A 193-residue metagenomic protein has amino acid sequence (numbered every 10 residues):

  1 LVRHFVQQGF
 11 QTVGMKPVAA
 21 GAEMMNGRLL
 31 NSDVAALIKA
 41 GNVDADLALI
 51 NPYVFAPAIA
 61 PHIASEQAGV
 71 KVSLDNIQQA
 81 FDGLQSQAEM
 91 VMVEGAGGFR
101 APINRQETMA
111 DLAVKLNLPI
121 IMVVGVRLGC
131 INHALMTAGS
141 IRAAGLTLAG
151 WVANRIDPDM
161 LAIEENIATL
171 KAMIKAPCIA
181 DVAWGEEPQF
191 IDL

Functional and structural regions predicted by a protein language model:
V2-K71, D75, A80-G83: N-terminal phosphate/diphosphate-binding loop that engages ATP/GTP or pyrophosphate donors across diverse enzyme folds
R3-Q8, I38, E165-A172, G185-P188: Short, basic phosphate-binding NTP loop
A19-A22, R127, I156, E186: Short, glycine/serine-rich, charged loops/turns that create anion-binding and catalytic segments at active sites
M25-N26, P61-S65, P102-N104, H133 (+2 more regions): Short, well-ordered secondary-structure micro-motifs
I50-Y53, G95, D181-W184: Conserved beta-strand termini and adjacent loop/short-helix elements that scaffold enzyme active sites in alpha/beta
I59, A172-F190: Beta-strand-loop-alpha "switch" segments that mediate conformational coupling across diverse proteins
L74, Q78, P188-L193: Short, amphipathic alpha-helical "lid/cap" segments that border enzyme active or binding sites
N76, G83, M90, G95-K175 (+1 more regions): Conserved catalytic-core segment of NTP-binding enzymes
